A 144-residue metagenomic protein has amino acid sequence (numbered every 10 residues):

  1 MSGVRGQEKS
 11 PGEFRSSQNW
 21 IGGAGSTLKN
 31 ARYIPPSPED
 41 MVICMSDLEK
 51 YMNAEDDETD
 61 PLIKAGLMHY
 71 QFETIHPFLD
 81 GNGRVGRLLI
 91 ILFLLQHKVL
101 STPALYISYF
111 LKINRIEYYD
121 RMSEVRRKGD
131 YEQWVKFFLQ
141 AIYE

Functional and structural regions predicted by a protein language model:
M1-E144: FIC/Doc superfamily catalytic core
